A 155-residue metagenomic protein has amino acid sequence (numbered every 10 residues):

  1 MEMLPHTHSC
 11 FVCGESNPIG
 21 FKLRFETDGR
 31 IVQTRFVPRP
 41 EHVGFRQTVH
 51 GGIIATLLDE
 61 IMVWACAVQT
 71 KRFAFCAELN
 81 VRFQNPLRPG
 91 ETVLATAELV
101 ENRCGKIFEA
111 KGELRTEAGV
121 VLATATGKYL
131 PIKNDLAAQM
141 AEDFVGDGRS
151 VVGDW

Functional and structural regions predicted by a protein language model:
M1, L87-P89, V100-W155: HotDog/MaoC-like acyl-thioester-processing domains
M1-E41, A141, V145-G146, V151-W155: Non-catalytic linker/capping segments at the edges of enzyme domains
P5, P40-E41, K71, L79 (+1 more regions): Short, functionally important structural connectors and interaction interfaces within domains
H6-T7, I19-F21, R30-V32, F75-L79 (+3 more regions): A generic structural signal for short beta-strands and their flanking turns/coil linkers
Q33-L57: A conserved, well-ordered hydrophobic junction motif at loop->secondary-structure transitions
F36-P38, F83, P131: Hydrophobic residues in beta-strands and at strand termini
I61-L99, T126: Hydrophobic beta-strand-centered segment that forms part of the acyl-chain substrate-binding groove
